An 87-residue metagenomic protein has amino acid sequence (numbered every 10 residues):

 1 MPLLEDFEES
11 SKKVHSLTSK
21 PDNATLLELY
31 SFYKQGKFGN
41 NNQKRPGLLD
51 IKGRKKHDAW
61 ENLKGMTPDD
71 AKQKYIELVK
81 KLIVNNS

Functional and structural regions predicted by a protein language model:
M1-D50, K55-D70, K74, L78-S87: A charge-rich, low-complexity, intrinsically flexible signal that marks solvent-exposed coils, linkers, repeats
